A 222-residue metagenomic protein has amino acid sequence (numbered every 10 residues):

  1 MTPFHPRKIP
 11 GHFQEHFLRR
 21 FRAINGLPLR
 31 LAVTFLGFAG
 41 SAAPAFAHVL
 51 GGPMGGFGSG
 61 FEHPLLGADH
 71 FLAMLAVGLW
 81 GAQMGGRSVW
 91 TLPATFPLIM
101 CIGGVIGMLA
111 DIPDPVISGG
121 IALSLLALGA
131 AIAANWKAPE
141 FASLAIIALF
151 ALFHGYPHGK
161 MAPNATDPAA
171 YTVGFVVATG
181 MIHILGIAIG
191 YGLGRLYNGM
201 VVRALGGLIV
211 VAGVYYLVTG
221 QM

Functional and structural regions predicted by a protein language model:
M1-I24: N-terminal secretory signal peptides that target proteins for export/translocation
F4, N25-M222: Membrane metalloprotein/metal-transporter helix-bundle signature
